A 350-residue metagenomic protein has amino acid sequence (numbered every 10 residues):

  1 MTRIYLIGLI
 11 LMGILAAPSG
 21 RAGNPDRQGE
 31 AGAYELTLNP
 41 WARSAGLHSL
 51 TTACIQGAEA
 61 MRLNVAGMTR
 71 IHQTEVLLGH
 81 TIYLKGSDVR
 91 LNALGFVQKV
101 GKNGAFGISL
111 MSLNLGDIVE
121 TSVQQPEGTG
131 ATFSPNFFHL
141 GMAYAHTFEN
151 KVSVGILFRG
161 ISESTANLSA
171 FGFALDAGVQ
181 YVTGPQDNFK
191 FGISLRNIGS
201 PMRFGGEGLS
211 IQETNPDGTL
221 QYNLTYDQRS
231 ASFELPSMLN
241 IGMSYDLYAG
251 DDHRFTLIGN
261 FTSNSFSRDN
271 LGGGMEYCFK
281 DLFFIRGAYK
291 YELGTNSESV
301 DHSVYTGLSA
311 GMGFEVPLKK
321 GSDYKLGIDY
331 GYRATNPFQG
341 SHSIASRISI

Functional and structural regions predicted by a protein language model:
M1-Y34: Cleavable N-terminal export/targeting peptides
R21-I350: Subset of outer-membrane beta-barrel
